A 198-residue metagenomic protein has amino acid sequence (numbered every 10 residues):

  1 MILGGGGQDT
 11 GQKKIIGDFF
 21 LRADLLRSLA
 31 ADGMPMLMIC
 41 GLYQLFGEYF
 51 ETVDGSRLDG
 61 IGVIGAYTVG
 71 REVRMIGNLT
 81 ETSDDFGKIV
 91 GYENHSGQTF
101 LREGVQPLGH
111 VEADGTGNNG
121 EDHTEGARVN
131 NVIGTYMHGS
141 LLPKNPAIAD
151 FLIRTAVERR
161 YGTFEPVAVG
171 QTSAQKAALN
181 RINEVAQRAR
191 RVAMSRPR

Functional and structural regions predicted by a protein language model:
M1-M38, F46-T52: Flexible gly/pro-rich beta->alpha loop and the following alpha-helix that scaffold active-site loops
L3-G7, G41, S96, G139: Glycine-rich His-Gly loop
Q8-T10, R71, Q98-L101, S140-K144: Short, acidic Gly/Pro/Ser/Thr-rich loop/turn segments
F19-A23, L58-G60, A149: Amphipathic alpha-helical segments in well-structured domains
L37, G62, Y92, I133-T135: Hydrophobic/aromatic beta-strand patches that form the interior of the parallel beta-sheet core in alpha/beta enzyme
V53-E125: Pocket-forming structural segment of enzyme catalytic cores
R102, A113-T124, V129-N130, T135-M137 (+2 more regions): Internal, non-catalytic "lid/hinge" segments that mediate substrate recognition, gating, inter-domain movement
N131-R198: Acyltransferase
